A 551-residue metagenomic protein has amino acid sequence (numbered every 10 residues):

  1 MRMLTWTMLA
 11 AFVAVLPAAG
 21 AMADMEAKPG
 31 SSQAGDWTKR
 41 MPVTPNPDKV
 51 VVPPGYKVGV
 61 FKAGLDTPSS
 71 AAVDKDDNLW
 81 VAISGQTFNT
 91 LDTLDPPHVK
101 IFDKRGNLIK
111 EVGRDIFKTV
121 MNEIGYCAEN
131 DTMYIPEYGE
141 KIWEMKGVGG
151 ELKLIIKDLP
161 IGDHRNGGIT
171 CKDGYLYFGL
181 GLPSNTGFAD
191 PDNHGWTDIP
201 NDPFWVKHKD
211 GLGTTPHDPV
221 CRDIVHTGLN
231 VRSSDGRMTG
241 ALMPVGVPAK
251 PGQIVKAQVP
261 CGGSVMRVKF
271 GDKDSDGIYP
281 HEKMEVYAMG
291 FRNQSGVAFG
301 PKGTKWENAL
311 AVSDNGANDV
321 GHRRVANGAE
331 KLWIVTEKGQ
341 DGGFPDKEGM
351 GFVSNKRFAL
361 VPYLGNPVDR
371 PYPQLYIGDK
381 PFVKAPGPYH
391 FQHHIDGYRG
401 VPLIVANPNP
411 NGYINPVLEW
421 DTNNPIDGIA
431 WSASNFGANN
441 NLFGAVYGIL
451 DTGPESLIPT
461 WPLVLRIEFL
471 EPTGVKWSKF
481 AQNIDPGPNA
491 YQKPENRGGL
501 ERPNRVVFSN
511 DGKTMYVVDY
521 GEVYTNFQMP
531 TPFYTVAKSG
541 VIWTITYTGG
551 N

Functional and structural regions predicted by a protein language model:
T7-P17: Bacterial N-terminal signal peptides
D24-V51, L182-K493, R497-E501, V523-Q528 (+1 more regions): Beta-propeller domain segments
G64, D74, C127-E129, T170-K172 (+3 more regions): Structural WD40 beta-propeller signal
L65-P68, D115-M121, D158-D163, F291-Q294 (+1 more regions): Short coil/turn segments at the loop-to-beta-strand junctions that recur within blades of beta-propeller repeat folds
S69, L94-T132: Blade-loop segments of beta-propeller domains
A71, I124, I169, Q294-V297 (+2 more regions): Hydrophobic core register within WD40 beta-propeller blades
N78-A82, T132-P136, Y175-G179, A309-S313 (+2 more regions): Conserved beta-propeller blade signature
K118-V120, P136-K172, G179-N185, D198-D210: Asp-box/WD-like beta-propeller blade repeats and closely related beta-sheet repeat scaffolds
